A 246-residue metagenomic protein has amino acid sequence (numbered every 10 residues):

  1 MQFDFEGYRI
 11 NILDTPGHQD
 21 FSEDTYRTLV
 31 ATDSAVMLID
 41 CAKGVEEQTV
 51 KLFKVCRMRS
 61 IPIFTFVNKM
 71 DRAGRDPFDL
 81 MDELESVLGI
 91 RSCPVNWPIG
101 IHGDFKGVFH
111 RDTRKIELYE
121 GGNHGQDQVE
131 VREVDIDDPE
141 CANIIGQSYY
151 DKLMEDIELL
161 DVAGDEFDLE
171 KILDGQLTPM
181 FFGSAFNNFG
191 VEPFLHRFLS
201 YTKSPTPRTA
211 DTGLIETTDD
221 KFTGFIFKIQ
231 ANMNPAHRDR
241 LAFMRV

Functional and structural regions predicted by a protein language model:
M1-V246: Structural and coupling elements of P-loop NTPases
